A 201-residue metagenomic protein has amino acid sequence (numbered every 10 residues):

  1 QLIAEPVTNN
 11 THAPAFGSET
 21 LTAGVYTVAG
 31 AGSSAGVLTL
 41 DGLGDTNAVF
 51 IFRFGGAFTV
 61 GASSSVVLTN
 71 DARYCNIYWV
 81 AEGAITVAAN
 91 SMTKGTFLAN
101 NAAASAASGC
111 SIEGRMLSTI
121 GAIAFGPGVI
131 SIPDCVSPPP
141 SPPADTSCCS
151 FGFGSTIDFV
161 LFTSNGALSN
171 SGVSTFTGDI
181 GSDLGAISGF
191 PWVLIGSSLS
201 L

Functional and structural regions predicted by a protein language model:
Q1-L201: Solvent-exposed adhesion/ligand-recognition segments of exported proteins
